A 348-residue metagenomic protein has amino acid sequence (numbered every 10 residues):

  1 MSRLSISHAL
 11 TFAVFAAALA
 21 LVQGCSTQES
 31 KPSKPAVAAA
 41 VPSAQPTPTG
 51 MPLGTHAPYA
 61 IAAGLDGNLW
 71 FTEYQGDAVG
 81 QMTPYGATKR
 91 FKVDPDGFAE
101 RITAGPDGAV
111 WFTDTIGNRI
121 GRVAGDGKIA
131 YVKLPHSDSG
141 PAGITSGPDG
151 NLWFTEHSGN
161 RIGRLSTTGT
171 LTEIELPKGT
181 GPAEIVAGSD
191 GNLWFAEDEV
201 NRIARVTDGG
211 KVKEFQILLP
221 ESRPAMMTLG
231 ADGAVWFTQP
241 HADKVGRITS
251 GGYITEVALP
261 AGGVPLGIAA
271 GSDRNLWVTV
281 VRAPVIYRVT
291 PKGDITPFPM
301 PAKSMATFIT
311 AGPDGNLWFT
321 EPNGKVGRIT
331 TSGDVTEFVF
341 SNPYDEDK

Functional and structural regions predicted by a protein language model:
L21-G24: C-terminal motif of bacterial Sec signal peptides marking the signal peptidase cleavage site
S26-Q28: Bacterial signal peptide processing site
A40-G54: A short helix->beta-strand "capping" segment at the edge of beta-propeller domains
G50-G54, K92-P95, K133-S137, E175-K178 (+4 more regions): Surface loop/turn motifs at the tips and blade-to-blade linkers of beta-strand repeat domains
G54, L69-Q75, V110-I116, L152-S158 (+4 more regions): Conserved beta-strand positions in repeat-built beta-propeller and related beta-rich domains
A63-D66, A104-D107, S146-D149, A187-D190 (+3 more regions): Residue-level detector of Asp-centered blade-edge/turn motifs that repeat once per structural unit in beta-propeller
M82-G86, V123-K128, L165-G169, V206-K211 (+3 more regions): Short loop/turn segments that connect beta-strands within beta-propeller blades
